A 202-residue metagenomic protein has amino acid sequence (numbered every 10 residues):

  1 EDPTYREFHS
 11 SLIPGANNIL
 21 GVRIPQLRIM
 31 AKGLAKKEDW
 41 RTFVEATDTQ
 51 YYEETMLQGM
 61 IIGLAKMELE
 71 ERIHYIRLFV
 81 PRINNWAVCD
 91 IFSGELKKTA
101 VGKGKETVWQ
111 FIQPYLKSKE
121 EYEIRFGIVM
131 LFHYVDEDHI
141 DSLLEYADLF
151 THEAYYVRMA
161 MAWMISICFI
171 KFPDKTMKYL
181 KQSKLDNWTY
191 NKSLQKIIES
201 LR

Functional and structural regions predicted by a protein language model:
E1-R202: Alpha-helical scaffold domains
